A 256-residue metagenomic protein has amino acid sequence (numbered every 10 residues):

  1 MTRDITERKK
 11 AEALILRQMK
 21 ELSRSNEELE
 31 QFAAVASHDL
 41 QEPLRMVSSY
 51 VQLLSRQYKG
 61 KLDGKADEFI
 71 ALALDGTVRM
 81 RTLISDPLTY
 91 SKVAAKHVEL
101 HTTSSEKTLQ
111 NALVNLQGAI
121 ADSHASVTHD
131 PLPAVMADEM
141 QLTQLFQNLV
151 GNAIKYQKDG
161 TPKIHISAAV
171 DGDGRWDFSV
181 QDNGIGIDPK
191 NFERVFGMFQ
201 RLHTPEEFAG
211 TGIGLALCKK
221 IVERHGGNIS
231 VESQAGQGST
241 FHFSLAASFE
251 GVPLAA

Functional and structural regions predicted by a protein language model:
M1-D4, Q181: PAS-family sensory domains
A11-Q18, L22-S25, L29: PAS/GAF-family sensory domains
D75-M80: Short alpha-helical segment of the dimerization/phosphotransfer core of two-component systems
A153-I154: Short helix-loop "hinge" at the ATP-lid/N-box region of the Bergerat-fold HATPase_c
I187-F199, F241: Short conserved segment of the HATPase_c
G214, C218: Short alpha-helical Gxxx[C/S/T] motif in the catalytic ATP-binding
G226-E232: Glycine-rich ATP-binding loops of the HATPase_c
